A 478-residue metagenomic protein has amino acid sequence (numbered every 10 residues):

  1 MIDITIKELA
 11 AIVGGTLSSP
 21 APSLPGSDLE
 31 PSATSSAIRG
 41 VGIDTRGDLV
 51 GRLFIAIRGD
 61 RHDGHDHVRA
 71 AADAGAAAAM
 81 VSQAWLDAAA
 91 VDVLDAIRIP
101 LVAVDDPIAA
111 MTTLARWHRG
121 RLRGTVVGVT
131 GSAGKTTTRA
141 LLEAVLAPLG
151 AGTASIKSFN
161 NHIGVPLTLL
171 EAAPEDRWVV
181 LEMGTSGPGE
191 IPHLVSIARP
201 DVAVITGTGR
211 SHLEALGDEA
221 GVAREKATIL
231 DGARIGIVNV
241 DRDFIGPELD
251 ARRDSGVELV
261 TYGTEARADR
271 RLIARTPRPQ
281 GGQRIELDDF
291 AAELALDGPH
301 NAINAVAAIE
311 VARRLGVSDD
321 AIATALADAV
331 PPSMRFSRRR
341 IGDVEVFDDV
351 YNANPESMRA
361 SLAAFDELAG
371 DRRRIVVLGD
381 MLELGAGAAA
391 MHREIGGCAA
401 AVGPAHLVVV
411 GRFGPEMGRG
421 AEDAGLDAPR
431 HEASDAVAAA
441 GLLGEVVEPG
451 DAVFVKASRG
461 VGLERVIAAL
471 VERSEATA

Functional and structural regions predicted by a protein language model:
M1-T130, T137-A144, P148, L170 (+3 more regions): Short, basic phosphate-binding NTP loop
L9, R52, A71, L114 (+14 more regions): Residue-level signal for inorganic ion chemistry
G59-H62, P332, V350-A428, E432 (+1 more regions): Active-site beta-alpha connecting loops in nucleotide-dependent enzymes
V68, V91, I191, K226 (+3 more regions): Generic hydrophobic/aromatic pocket-lining and core-packing "Φ" positions
S82-A90, L94-D95, V204-E345, R372 (+3 more regions): Acidic, Mg2+-coordinating active-site environments of NTP-dependent enzymes
A103, I108-V240, G246-V257, E445 (+1 more regions): Phosphate-binding loop of NTP-binding sites
E432, E448-A469: Peripheral docking tails and interdomain loops at the edges of cofactor- or intermediate-handling domains
